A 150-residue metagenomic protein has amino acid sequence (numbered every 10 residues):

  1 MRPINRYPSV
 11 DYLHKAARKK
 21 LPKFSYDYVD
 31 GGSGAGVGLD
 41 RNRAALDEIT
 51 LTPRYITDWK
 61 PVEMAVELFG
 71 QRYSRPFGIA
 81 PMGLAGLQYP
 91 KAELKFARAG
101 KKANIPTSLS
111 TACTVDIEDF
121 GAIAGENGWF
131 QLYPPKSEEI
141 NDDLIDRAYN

Functional and structural regions predicted by a protein language model:
M1-G70: An N-cap/entry alpha-helix motif that binds or orients negatively charged groups
A17, Q71-A80: N-terminal small/glycine-rich loop or linker at the start of catalytic domains across soluble metabolic enzymes
P22, I79, G100: Conserved, mostly hydrophobic/aromatic
F77-A80, T107-L109, G128-L132: Hydrophobic faces of well-ordered beta-strands that scaffold small-molecule active sites in alpha/beta enzyme cores
P81-L87: Glycine-rich phosphate/pyrophosphate-binding beta-alpha loops
Q88-K91, L109-G125, P134-D143: Active-site-adjacent beta->alpha loops and helix N-cap segments on the catalytic face of soluble alpha/beta enzymes
